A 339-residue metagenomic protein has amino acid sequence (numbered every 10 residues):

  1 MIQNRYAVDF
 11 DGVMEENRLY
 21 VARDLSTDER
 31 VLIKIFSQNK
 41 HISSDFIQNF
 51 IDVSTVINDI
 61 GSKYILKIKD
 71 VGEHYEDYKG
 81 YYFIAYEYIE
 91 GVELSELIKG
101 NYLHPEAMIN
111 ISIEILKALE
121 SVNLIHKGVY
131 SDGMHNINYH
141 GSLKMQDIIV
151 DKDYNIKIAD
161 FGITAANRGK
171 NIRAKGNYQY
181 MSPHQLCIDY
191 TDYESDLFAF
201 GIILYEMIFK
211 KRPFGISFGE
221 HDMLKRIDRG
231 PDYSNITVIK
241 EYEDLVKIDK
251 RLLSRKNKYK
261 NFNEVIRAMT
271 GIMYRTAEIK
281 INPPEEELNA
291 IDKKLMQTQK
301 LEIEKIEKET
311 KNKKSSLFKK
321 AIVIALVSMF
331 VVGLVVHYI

Functional and structural regions predicted by a protein language model:
K40-D59: AlphaC helix of the eukaryotic protein kinase fold
K67-Y82: Short beta-strand micro-motifs within the conserved protein kinase catalytic domain, predominantly in the N-lobe
I111-S112: Activation segment signature within eukaryotic-like protein kinase domains
K117-N138: Protein kinase catalytic-loop region centered on the HRD/HxD motif
N171-Q185: Conserved activation segment of eukaryotic-like protein kinases, specifically the C-terminal portion of the activation
D196: Conserved catalytic-loop aspartate of Hanks-type protein kinases
T276-G333: Regulatory extensions appended to serine/threonine kinase catalytic cores
